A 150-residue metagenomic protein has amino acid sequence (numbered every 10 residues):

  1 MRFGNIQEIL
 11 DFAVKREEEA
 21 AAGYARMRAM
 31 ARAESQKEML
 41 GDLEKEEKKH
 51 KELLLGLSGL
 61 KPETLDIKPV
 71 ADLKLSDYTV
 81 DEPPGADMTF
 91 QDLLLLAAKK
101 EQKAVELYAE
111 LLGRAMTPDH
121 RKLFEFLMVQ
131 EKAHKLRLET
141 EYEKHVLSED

Functional and structural regions predicted by a protein language model:
M1-A31, Q91-R114: Alpha-helical bundle segments that constitute or directly flank the non-heme di-iron/ferroxidase center
A13-Y24, L40-L55, K100-A104, L127-L138: Alpha-helical transition-metal enzyme core signature, strongest for iron centers
R32, P62-L65, V146: Coiled-coil heptad-register positions
R32-E34, T117-P118: Short loop-to-helix capping motifs
L55, G59-P62, E143, D150: Alpha-helical coiled-coil oligomerization motifs
G59-F90: Carboxylate-rich helix-loop segments that flank metal/cofactor sites and access channels in metalloenzymes
E106-S148: Preference for long, well-ordered alpha-helical segments
